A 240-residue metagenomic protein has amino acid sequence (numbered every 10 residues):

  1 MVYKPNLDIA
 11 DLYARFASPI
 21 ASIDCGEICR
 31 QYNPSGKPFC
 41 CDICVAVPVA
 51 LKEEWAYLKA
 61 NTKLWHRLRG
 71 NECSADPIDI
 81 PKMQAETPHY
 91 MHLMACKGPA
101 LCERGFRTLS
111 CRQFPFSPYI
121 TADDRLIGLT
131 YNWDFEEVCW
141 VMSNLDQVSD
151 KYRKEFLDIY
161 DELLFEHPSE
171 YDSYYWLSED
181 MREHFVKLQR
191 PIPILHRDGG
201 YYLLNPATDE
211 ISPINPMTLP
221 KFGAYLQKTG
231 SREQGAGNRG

Functional and structural regions predicted by a protein language model:
M1-K228: Short loop/turn segments that flank or connect secondary-structure elements
Q227-G240: Short, C-terminally biased terminal segments at protein or domain edges
